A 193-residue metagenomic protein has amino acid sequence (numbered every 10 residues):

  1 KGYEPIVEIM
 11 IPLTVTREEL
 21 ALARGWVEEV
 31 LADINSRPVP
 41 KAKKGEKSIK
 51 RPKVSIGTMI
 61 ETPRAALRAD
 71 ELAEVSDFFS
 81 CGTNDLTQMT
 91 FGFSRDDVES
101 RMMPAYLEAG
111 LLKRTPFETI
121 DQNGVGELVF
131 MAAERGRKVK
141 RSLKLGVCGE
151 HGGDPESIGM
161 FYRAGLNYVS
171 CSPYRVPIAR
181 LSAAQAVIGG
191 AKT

Functional and structural regions predicted by a protein language model:
K1-T193: Conserved alpha/beta-domain cores
